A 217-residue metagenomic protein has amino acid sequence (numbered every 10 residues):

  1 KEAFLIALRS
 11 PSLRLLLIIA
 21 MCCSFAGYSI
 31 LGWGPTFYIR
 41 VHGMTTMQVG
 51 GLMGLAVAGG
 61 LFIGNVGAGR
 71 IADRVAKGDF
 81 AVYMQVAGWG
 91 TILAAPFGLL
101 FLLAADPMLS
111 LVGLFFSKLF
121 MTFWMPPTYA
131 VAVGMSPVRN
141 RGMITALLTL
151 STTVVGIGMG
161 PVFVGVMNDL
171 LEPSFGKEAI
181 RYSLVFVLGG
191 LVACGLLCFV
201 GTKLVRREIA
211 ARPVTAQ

Functional and structural regions predicted by a protein language model:
R9-A68, F120-Y129, G156-V164: Extracytoplasmic gate region of multi-pass secondary transporters
R9-L17, P107-L111, G142: Primarily residues marking transmembrane-helix entry/exit sites
T45, V82-Q85, N168-L191: A membrane-interface helix-boundary motif in multi-pass transporters
T46-G50, V138-L148, K177-I180: Loop-to-transmembrane helix entry/capping segments in MFS-fold secondary transporters and related SLC/MFSD carriers
G64-F80, N168-D169: Helix-to-loop junctions at the C-terminal end of transmembrane segments in multipass secondary transporters
A76-G78, A132-R141, E172: Paired intracellular helix-loop junctions of major facilitator superfamily
G78-T128: C-terminal transmembrane helical hairpin of 12-TM major facilitator-type secondary transporters
A95-A104, V185-Q217: Multi-pass alpha-helical transporter architecture, strongest for 12-TM Major Facilitator/SLC carriers used
